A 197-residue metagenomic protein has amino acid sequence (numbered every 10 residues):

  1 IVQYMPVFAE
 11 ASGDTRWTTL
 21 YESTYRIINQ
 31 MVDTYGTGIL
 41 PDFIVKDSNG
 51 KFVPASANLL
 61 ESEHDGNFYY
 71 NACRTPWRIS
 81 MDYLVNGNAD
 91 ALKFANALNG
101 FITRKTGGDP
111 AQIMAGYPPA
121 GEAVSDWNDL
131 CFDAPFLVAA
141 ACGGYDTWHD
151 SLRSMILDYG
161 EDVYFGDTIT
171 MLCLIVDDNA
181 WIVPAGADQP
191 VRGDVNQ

Functional and structural regions predicted by a protein language model:
I1-A134, A141-D146, Y164: Extended ligand-binding clefts on enzyme/binding-domain cores
A111-N196: C-terminal functional modules
